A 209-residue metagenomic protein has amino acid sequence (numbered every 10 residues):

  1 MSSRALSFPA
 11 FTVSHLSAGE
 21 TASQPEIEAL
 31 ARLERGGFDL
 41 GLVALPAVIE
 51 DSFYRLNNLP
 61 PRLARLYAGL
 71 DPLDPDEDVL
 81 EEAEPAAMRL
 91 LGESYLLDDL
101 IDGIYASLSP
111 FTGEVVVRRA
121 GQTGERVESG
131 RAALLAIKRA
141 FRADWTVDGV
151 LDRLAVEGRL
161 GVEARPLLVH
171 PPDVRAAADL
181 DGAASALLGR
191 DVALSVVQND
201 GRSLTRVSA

Functional and structural regions predicted by a protein language model:
M1-A183, L204-R206: N-terminal beta-alpha lobe that positions the nucleotide/phosphoryl donor in ATP/NTP-coupled carboxylate activation
A177-V197: Conserved, well-ordered active-site substructure
V192-A209: Conserved catalytic alpha/beta cores of large enzymes that bind or transform nucleotide phosphates and polynucleotides
